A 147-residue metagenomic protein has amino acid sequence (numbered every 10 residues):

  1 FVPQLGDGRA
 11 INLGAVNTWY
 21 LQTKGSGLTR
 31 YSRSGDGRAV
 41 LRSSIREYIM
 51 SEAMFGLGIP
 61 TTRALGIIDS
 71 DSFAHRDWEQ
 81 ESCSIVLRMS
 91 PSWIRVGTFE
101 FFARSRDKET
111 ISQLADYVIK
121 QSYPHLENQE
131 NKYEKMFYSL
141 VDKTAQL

Functional and structural regions predicted by a protein language model:
F1-S43, E52-G66, S82, R88-W93 (+1 more regions): Phosphate-handling architecture centered on phosphoinositide signaling
S44, A74, E79, C83-L147: ATP-dependent phospho-/nucleotidyl transfer catalytic cores
G66-H75: Short beta-strand micro-motifs within the conserved protein kinase catalytic domain, predominantly in the N-lobe
